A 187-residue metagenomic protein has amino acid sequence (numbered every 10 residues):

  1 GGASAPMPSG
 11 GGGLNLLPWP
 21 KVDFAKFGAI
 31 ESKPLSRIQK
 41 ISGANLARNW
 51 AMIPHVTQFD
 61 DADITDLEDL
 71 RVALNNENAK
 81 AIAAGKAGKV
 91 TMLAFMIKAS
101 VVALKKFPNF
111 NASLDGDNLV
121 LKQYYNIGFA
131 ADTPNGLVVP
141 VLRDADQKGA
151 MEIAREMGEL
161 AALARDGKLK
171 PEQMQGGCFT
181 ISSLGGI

Functional and structural regions predicted by a protein language model:
G1-I187: C-terminal catalytic/motor cores of large multi-domain enzyme assemblies
